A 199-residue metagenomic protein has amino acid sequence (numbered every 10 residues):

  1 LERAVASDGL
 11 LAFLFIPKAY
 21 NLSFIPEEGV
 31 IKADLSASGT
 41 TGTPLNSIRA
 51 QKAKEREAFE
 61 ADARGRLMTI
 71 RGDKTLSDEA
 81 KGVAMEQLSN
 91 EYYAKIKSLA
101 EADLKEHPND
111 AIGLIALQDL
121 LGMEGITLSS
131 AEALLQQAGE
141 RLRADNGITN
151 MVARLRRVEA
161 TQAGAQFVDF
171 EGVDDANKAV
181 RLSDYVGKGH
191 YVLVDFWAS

Functional and structural regions predicted by a protein language model:
L1-S98: A non-transmembrane, solvent-exposed segment enriched in polar/low-complexity residues
L11-N21, I31-K32, G42-N46, G82 (+1 more regions): N-terminal targeting signals for export/organelle localization
I31-A33, A179, G189: A broad, structure-centric signal for solvent-exposed, well-ordered loop/edge residues that line or flank functional
L76-E86, E124, Q162-D169, W197-S199: A short, terminal or domain-edge coil/loop segment
A116, F170, V194: Conserved hydrophobic/aromatic pocket- or pore-lining residues that grip, position, or stack substrates in active sites
T149-G187: N-terminal "domain-start" segment that seeds a small globular fold
R181-S199: Short active-site neighborhood of thiol/selenol oxidoreductases, capturing the structured segment around
